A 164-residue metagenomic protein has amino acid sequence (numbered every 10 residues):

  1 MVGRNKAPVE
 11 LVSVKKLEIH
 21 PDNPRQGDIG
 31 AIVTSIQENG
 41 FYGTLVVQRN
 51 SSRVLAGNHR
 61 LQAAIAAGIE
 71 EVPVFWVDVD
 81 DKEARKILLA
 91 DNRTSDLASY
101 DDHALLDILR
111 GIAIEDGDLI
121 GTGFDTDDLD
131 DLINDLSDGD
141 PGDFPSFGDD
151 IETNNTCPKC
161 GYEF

Functional and structural regions predicted by a protein language model:
M1-D78, E83-F164: Short, charged/polar connector segments at secondary-structure boundaries
